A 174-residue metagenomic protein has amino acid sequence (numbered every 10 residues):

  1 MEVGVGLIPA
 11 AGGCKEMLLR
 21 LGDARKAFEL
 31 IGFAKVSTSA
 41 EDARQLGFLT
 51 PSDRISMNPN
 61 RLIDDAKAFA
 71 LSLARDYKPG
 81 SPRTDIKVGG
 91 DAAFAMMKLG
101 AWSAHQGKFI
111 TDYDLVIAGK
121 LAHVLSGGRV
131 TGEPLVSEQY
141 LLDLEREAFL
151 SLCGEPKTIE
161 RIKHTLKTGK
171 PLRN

Functional and structural regions predicted by a protein language model:
M1-A10, G47-L62: Gly/Pro- and small hydrophobic-enriched strand-loop and loop-to-helix capping segments that sit at the rims
M1-R25: CoA-thioester-processing core
I8, V36-S37: Short glycine- and hydrophobic/aromatic-rich loop-to-beta-strand nucleating segment in the catalytic cores
L19-L30, K35, P51, S56-N174: Intrinsically disordered, low-complexity segments enriched in small/flexible residues
A40: Short, small/polar-rich loop/turn modules that mediate ligand/substrate recognition or access, typified
